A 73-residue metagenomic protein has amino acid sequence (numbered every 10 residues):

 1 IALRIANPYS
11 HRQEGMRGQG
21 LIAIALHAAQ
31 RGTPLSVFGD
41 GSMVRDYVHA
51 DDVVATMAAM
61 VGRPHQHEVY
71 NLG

Functional and structural regions predicted by a protein language model:
I1-H11: Conserved beta-loop-beta element that borders a ligand/cofactor-binding pocket
L3, V48, V53-M57: Hydrophobic packing within well-folded, soluble alpha/beta domains
A6, V48, G73: Anionic group-transfer/hydrolysis microenvironments
S10-A23, T33-P34, F38, S42 (+2 more regions): Glycine/proline-rich active-site loop of Rossmann-fold NAD(P)-dependent oxidoreductases
A29-Q30: Hydrophobic aliphatic residues
